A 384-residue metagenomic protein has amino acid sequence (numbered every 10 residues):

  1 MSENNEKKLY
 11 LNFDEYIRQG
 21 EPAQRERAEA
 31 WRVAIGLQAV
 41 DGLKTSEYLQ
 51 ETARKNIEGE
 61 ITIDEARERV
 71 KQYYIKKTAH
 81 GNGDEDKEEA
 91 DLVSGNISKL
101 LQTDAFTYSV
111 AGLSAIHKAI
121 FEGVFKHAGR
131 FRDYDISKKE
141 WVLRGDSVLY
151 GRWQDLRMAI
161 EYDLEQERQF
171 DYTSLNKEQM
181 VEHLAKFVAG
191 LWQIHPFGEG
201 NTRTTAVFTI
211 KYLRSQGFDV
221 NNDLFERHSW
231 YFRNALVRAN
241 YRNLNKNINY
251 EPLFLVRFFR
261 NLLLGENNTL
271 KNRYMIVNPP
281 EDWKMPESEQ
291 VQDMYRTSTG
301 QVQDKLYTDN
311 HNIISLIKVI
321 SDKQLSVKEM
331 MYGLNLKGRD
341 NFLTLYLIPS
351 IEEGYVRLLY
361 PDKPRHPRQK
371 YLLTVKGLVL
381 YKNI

Functional and structural regions predicted by a protein language model:
M1-I384: FIC/Doc superfamily catalytic core
